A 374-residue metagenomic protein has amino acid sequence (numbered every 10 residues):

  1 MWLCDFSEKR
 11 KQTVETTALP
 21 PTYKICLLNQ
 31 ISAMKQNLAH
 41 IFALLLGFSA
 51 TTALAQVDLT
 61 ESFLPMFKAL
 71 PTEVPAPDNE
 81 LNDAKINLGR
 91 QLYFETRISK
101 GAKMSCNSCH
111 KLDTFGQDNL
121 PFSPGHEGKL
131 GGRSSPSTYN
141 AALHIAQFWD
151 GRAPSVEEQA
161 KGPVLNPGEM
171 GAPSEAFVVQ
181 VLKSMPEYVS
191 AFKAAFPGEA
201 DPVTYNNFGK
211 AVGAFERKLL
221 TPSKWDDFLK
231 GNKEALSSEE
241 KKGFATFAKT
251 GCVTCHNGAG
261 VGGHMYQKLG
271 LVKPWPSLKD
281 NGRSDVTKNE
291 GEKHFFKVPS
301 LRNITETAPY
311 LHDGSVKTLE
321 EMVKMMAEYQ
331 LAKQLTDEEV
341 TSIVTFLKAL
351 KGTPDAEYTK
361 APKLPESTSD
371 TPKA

Functional and structural regions predicted by a protein language model:
D5-E8, V14-A18, A33: Acidic, Ala/Val/Gly-enriched low-complexity intrinsically disordered segments
I31, L38, L54-A374: Periplasmic c-type cytochrome electron-transfer domains
I41-A50: Bacterial N-terminal signal peptides
